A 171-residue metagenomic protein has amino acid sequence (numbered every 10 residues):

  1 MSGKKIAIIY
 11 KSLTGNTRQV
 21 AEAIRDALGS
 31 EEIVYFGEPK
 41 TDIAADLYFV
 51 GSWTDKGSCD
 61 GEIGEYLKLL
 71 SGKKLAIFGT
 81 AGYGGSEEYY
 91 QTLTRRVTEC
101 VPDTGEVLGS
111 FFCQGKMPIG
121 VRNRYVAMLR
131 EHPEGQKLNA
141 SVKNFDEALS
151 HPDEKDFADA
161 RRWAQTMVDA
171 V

Functional and structural regions predicted by a protein language model:
M1, K40-D42, K68: Generic structural signal for beta-strand residues in well-ordered domains
G3-A27: N-terminal beta1-alpha1 ligand-phosphate binding loop
G3-K5, A27-E32, V50, T54-V171: FMN-binding flavodoxin-like domain, especially the glycine-rich phosphate-binding loop
I33-A44: Short acidic low-complexity segments
D46-Y48: Conserved acidic residues
